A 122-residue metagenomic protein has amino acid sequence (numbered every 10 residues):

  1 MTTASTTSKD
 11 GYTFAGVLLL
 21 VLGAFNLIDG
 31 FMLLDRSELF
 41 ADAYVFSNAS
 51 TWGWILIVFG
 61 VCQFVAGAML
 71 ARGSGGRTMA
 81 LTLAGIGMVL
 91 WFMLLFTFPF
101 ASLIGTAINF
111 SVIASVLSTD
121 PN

Functional and structural regions predicted by a protein language model:
T2-N122: Membrane-interface extramembranous regions
